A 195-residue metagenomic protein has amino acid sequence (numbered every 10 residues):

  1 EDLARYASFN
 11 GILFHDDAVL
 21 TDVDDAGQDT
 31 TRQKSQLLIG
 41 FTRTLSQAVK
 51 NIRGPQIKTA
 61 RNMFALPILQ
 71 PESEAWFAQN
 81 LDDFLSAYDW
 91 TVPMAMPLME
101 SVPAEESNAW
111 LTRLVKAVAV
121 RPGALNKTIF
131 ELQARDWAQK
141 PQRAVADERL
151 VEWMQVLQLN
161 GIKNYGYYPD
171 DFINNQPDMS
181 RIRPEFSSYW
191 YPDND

Functional and structural regions predicted by a protein language model:
E1-T31, G166: Active-site groove signature of glycoside hydrolases
D2, Q36-N51, Q79, D83-S86 (+2 more regions): Alpha-helical scaffolding segments of alpha/beta enzyme cores, especially the outer helices of TIM-barrel or partial
N10, A87-S107, L111-T112, A117 (+1 more regions): Substrate-binding cleft of secreted/luminal carbohydrate-active enzymes
G11, D29-T30, L37-G40, V120 (+1 more regions): Hydrophobic transmembrane signal anchors and adjacent membrane-proximal interface regions, especially in viral
L13-D17, K34-A78, L125-W137, Y168-D170: Aromatic-lined carbohydrate-recognition surfaces of secreted/lumenal glycan-active proteins
D22, I57-E100, Q139-V145: Substrate-binding cleft/loops of secretory-pathway carbohydrate-active enzymes
D29-G40, E72-Q79, E105-R113, Q142-R149: Alpha-helix N-cap and loop-to-helix initiation/capping positions
